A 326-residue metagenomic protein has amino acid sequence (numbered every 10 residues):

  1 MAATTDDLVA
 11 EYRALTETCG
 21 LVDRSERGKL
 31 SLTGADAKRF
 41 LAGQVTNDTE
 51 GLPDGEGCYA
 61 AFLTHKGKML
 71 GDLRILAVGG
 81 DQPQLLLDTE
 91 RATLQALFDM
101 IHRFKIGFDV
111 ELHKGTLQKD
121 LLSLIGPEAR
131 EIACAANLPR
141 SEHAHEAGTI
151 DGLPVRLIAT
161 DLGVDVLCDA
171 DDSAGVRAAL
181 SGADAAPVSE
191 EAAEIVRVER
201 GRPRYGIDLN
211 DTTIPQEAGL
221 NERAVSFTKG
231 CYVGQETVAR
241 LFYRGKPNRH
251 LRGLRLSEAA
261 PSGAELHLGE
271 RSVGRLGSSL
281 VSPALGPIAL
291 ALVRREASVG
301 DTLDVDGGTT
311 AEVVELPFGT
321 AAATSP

Functional and structural regions predicted by a protein language model:
M1-L70, A77-G80: Acidic, proline/glycine-enriched N-terminal capping motif
L8-E17, A60-D72, K105-F108, A147-R156 (+1 more regions): Short amphipathic beta-strand starts and helix->beta connectors
L21-V22, E26-K29, R74-P203: Acidic, low-complexity central loop/insert segments
S31-A37, L124-R130, R255-P261: Short, surface-exposed ligand-recognition loops at beta-strand->loop->(often short) alpha-helix junctions that present
G34, L87, L124-G126, V166 (+4 more regions): Residue-level signal for inorganic ion chemistry
D54-G57, R140-G148, G201, G206 (+4 more regions): Glycine-centered loop/turn motifs
L73, T213, A218-V225, Y232-Q235 (+1 more regions): Glycine-rich, small/acidic residue-mixed loop/short-helix segments
L167-R255: Anionic-ligand-binding alpha/beta catalytic cores of soluble enzymes and soluble regulatory domains that recognize
